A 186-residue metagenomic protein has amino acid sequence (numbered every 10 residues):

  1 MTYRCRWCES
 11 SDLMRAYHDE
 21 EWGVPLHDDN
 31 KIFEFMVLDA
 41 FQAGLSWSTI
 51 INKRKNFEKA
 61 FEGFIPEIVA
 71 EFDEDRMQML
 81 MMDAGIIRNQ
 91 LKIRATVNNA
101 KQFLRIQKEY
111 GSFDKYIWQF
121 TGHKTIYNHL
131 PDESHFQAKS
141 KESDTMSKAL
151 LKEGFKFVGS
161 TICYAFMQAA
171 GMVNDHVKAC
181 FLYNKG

Functional and structural regions predicted by a protein language model:
M1-G186: HhH-family (HhH-GPD) DNA N-glycosylase catalytic core used in base-excision repair
